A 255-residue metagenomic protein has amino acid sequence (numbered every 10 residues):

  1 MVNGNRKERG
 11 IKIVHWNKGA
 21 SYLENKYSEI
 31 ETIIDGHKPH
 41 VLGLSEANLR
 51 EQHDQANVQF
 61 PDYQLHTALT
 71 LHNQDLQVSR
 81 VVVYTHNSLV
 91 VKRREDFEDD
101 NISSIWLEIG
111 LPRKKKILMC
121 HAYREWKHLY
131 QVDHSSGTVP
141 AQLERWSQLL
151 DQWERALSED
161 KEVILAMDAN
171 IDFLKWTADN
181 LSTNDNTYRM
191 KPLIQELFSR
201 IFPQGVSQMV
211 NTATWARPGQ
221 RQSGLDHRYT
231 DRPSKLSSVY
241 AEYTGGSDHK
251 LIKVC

Functional and structural regions predicted by a protein language model:
M1-C255: A shared catalytic/ligand-binding motif for oxyanion handling
